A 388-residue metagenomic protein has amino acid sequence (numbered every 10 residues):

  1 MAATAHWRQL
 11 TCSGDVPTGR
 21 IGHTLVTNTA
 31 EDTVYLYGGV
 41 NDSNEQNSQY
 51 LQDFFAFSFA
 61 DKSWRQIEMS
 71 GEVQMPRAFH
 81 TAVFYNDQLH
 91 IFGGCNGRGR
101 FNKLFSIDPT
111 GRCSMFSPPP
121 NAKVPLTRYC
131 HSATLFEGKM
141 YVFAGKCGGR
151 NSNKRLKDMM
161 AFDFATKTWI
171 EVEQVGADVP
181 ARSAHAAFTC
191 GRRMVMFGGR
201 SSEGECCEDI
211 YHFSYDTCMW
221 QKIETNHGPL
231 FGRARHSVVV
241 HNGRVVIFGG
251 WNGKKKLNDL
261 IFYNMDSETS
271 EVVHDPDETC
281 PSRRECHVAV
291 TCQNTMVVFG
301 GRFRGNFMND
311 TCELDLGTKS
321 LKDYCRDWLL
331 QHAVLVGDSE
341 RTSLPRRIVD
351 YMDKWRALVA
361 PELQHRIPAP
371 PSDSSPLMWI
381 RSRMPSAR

Functional and structural regions predicted by a protein language model:
M1-S13, Y37-R65, D108: Beta-propeller domains
A2-H6, T291-V297, G301-R388: Cullin-RING E3 adaptor/co-adaptor recruitment helices
T11-R20, E68-R77, N96, S117-R128 (+6 more regions): Short loop/turn motifs that recur once per blade in beta-propeller domains
S13-E45, P76-H80: Beta-strand-rich domains and repeat architectures in extracellular enzymes and scaffolds, especially beta-propellers
I21-V26, P76-A82, L126-A133, D158 (+3 more regions): Beta-propeller and closely related beta-sheet repeat lectin domains
E31-Y37, Q88-I91, K139-V142, R193-M196 (+2 more regions): Entry beta-strands of beta-propeller and related beta-repeat scaffolds
N44-L51, G97-F101, R150-L156, S202-C207 (+2 more regions): Short, solvent-exposed loop/turn segments at conserved positions within beta-propeller repeat blades
Y50-K62, N102-R112, R155-T168, E208-M219 (+2 more regions): Beta-propeller blade signature
